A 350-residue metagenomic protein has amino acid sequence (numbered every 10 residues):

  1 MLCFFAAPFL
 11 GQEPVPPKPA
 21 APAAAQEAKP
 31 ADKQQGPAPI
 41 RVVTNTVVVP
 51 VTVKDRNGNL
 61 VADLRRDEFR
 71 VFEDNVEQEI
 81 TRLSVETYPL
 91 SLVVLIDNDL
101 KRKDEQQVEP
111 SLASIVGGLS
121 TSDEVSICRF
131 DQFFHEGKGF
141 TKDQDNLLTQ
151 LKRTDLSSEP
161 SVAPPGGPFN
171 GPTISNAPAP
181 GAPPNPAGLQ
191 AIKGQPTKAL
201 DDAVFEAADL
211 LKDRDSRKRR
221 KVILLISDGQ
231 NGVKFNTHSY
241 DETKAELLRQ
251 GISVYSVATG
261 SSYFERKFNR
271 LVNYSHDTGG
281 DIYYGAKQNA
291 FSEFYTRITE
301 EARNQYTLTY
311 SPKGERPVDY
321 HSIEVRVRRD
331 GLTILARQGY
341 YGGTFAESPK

Functional and structural regions predicted by a protein language model:
M1-P8: Bacterial N-terminal signal peptides
G11-K350: Scaffold/interface architecture of coatomer-like assemblies
